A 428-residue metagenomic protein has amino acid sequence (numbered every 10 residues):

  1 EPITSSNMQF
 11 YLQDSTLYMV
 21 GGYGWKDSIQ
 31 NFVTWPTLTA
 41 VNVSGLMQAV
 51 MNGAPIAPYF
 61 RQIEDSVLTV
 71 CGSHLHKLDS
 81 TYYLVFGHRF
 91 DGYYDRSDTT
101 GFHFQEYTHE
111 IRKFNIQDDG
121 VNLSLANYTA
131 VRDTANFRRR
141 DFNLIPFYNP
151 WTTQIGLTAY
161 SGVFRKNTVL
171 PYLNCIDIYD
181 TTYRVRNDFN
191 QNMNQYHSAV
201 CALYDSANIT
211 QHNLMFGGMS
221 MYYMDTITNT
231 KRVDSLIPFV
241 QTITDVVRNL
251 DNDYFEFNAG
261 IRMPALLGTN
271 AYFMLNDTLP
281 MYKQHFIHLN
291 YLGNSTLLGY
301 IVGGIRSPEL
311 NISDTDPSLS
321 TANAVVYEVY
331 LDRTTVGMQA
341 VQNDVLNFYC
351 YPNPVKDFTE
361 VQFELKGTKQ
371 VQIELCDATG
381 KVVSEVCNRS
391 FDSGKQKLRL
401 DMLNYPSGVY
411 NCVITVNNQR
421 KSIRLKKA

Functional and structural regions predicted by a protein language model:
E1, S44-D65, I116-A135, I178-Q191 (+1 more regions): Blade-edge beta-strand/turn elements of extracellular beta-propeller and related beta-sheet repeat scaffolds
E1-D14, G24: Blade-loop segments of beta-propeller domains
T4-F10, C71-L75, R140-I145, Y196-Y204 (+1 more regions): Beta-propeller and closely related beta-sheet repeat lectin domains
S15-V20, T81-L84, T153-A159, N208-M215 (+1 more regions): Entry beta-strands of beta-propeller and related beta-repeat scaffolds
Y23-W25, H88-F90, V163-R165, M219-M221 (+1 more regions): Residue-level signature of beta-propeller blades and closely related beta-rich strand-turn architectures in secreted
N31-A49, S97-D119, P171-T182, N229-L250 (+1 more regions): Beta-propeller blade signature
V85-D205, T210: Beta-propeller domains
A340-Y351, V355-A428: C-terminal outer-membrane/trafficking sorting elements
